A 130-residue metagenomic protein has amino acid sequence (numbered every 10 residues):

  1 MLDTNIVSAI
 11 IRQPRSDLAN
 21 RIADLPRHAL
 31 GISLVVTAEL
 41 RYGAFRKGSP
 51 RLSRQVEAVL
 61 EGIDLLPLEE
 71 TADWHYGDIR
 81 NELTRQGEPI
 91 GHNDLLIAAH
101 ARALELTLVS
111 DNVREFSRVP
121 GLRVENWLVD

Functional and structural regions predicted by a protein language model:
M1-I32, Y42-L60, D130: Short, well-structured N-terminal submotif of metal-dependent ribonuclease cores
D3, S33, I90-G91, N112-V113 (+1 more regions): Histidine- and aromatic-rich ligand-binding microenvironments
D3-T4, L18, L40, Y76 (+2 more regions): Generic structural signal for small/hydrophobic residues in well-ordered secondary structure, especially within
I6-V7, V36, A72, I97 (+1 more regions): Alpha-helix capping/helix-boundary segments
V7-S8, A38-R41, L66, S117 (+1 more regions): Nucleotide phosphate-binding site architecture
P50, R54, D64-V109: Active-site neighborhoods of divalent-metal-dependent phosphate/nucleic-acid chemistry enzymes
A98, R102-D130: Acidic, PIN/NYN-like endoribonuclease modules and their adjacent C-terminal/linker elements
